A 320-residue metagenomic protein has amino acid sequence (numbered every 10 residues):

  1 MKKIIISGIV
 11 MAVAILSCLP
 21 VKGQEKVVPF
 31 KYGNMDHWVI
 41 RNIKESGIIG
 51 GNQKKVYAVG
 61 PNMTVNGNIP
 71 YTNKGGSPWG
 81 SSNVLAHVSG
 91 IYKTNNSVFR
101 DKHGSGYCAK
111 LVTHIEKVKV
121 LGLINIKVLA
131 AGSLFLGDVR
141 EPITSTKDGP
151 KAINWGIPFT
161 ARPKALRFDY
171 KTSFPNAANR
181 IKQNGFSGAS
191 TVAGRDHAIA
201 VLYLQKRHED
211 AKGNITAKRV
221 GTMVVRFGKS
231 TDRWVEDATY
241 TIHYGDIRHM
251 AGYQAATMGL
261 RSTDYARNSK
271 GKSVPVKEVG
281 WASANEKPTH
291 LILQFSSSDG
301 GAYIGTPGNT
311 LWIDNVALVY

Functional and structural regions predicted by a protein language model:
M1-P29: Bacterial Sec-dependent N-terminal signal peptides
V10, I40, K171-S173: Residue-level marker of positions within ordered structural domains that often coincide with functionally constrained
Q24-A161, A193-G245, A256-V319: Aromatic (Trp/Tyr/Phe) and Gly/Pro-enriched flexible surface segments
R162-T172: A short beta-strand element within beta-rich, extracytoplasmic domains of secreted/secretory-pathway proteins
T172-N179, S190-R195, A302: Extended, low-complexity, turn-rich repeat/linker tracts enriched in Gly/Pro/Ser/Thr and Asp/Glu that occur
P175-K182, D210-K212: Short, solvent-exposed secondary-structure capping/transition elements
A178, I247-Q254: Substrate-binding/catalytic groove segments of enzymes that remodel or degrade extracellular structural polymers
N184-S190: Interfacial segments of alpha-helical transmembrane regions
